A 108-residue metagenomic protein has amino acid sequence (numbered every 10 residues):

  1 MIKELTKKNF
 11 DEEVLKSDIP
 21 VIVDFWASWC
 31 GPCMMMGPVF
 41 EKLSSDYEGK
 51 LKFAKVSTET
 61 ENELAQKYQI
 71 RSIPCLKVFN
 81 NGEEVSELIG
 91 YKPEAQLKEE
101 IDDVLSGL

Functional and structural regions predicted by a protein language model:
K3-P20: A short beta-strand-turn-helix
D18-I19, F25-W29, S72: Short pre-active-site segment immediately N-terminal to redox-active cysteine/selenocysteine motifs in thiol-based
D18-P20, G37-V56: Conserved helix-turn-beta segment immediately C-terminal to the redox Cys motif in thioredoxin-like folds
F25-V39: Conserved redox-active cysteine motifs that mediate thiol-disulfide chemistry, especially di-cysteine Cys-X(1-2)-Cys
T58-L64: Structural microenvironment flanking redox-active thiols in thiol-disulfide oxidoreductases
V78-L108: Non-catalytic, surface beta->alpha helical segment in thiol-disulfide oxidoreductase systems
